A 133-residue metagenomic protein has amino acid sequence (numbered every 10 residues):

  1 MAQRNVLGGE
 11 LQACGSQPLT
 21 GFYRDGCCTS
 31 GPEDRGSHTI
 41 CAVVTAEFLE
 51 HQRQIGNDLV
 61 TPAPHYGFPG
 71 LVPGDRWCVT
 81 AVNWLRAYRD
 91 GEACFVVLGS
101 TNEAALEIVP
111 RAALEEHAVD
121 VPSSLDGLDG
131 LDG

Functional and structural regions predicted by a protein language model:
M1-E47, D120: Extended boundary segments
V43-D58: Short, basic/aromatic beta-hairpin or loop at an interaction surface
V60-G67: Short alpha-helix capping/helix-loop boundary micro-motifs
W84-E107: Short, compositionally biased
E103-G133: Glycine- and charge-enriched low-complexity intrinsically disordered segments
